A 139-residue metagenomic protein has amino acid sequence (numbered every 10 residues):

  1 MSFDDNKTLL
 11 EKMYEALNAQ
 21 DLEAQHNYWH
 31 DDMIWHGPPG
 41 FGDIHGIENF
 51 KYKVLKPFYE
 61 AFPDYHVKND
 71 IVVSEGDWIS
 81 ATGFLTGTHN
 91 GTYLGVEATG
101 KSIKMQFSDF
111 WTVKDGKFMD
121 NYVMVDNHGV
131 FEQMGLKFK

Functional and structural regions predicted by a protein language model:
M1, V96-A98, F131-L136: A short acidic/glycine-rich loop-to-helix N-cap element
M1-D31, K137-K139: Short, low-complexity N-terminal intrinsically disordered segments enriched in polar/charged residues
F3, K12-L17, K53, N69-I71 (+3 more regions): A structural feature that tracks compact, well-ordered secondary-structure segments with a strong bias toward
L10-M13, Q25-H26, M33, F50-K51 (+3 more regions): Hydrophobic pocket/interface hotspot
A24-G76, F84, T88: A solvent-exposed, acidic/Ser-Thr-rich amphipathic alpha-helical stretch
S80-A81, L94: Intrinsic, low-complexity N-terminal interaction/targeting segments
T88-K114: Exposed beta-sheet edge and beta->alpha loop/turn motif
D120-K139: Low-complexity, intrinsically disordered terminal/linker segments enriched in charged and Gly/Pro repeats
